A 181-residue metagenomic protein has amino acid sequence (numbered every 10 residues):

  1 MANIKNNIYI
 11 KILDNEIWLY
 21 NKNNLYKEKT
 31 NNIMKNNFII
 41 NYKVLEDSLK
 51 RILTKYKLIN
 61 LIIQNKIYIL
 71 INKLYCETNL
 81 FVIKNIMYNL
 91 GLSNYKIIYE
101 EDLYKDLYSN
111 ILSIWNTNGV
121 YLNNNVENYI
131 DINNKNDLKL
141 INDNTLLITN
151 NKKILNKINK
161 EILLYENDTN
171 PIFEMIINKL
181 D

Functional and structural regions predicted by a protein language model:
M1-I12, L19, Y26-D181: Nucleotide/phosphate-binding catalytic cleft detector across ATP-hydrolyzing and phosphate-transferring enzymes
